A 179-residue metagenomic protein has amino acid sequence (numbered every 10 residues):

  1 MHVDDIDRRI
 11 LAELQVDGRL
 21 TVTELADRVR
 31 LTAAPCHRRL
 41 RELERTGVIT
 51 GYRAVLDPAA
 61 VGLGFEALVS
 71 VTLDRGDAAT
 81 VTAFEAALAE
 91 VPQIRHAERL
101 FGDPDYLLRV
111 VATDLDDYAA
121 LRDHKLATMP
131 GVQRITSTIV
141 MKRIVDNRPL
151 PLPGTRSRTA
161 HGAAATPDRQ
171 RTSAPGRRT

Functional and structural regions predicted by a protein language model:
M1-T179: A compositional/biophysical signature of low hydrophobicity enriched in polar/charged and small residues
